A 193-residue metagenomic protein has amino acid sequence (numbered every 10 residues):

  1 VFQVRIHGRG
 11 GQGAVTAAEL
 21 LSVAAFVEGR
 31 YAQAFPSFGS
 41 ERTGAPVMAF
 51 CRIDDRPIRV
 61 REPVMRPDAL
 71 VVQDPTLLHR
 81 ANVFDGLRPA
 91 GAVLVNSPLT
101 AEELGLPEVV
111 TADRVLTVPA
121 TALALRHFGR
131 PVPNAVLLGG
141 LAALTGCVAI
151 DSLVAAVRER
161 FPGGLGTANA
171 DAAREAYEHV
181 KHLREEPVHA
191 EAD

Functional and structural regions predicted by a protein language model:
V1-D193: Active-site cofactor/cluster-binding pocket
